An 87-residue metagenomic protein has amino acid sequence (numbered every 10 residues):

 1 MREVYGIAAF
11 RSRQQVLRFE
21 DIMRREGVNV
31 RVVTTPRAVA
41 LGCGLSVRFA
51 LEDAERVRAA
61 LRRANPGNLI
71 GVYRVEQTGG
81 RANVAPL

Functional and structural regions predicted by a protein language model:
M1-V4, A85-L87: Short, low-complexity, intrinsically disordered N-terminal peptides in bacterial proteins
E3, V39-L41, N68, E76-Q77: Generic detector of intrinsically disordered, low-complexity, polar/charged segments
V4-A59: Amphipathic, hydrophobic secondary-structure cores in small proteins
A54-L87: C-terminal structural segments of small proteins and small subunits
